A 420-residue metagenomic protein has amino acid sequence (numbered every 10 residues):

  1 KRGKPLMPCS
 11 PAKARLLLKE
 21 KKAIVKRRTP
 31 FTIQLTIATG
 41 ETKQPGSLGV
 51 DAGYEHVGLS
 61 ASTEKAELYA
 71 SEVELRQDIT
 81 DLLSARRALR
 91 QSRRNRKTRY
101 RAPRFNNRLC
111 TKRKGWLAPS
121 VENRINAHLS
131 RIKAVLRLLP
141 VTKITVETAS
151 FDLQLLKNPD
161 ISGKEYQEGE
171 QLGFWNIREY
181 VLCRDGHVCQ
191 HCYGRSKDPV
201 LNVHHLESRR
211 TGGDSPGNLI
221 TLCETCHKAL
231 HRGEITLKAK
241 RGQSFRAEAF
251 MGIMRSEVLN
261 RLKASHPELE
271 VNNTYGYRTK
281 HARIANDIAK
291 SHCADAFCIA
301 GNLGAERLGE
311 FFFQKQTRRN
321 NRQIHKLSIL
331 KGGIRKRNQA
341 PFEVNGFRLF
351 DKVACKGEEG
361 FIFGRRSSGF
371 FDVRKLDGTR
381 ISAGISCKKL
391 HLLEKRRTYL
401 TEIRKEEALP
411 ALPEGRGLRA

Functional and structural regions predicted by a protein language model:
C9-E41, E170: Charged, flexible boundary elements
T39-E41, G173, I177-D185, G212-G217 (+1 more regions): Short, flexible, mixed-charge glycine/proline-rich loop motifs that serve as phosphate/nucleic-acid-contacting
E41, T63-L172, K238-N345, L349 (+1 more regions): Substrate-contacting helices/loops that form the catalytic groove of nucleic-acid and nucleotide-polymer processing
Q44-T63: Gly/Thr-rich phosphate-binding beta-strand-loop-beta motif of the actin/hexokinase/Hsp70
Y69, R374, G378-L392: A short macromolecule-binding patch
R137-K143, F174-N202, C223-C226, R348: Short cysteine-rich loop/turn motifs with clustered Cys
Q190-T221, R232-L237: Histidine-centered nuclease catalytic patch
D351-K352, E358-R374: Short beta-strand-centered aromatic/proline hotspots
